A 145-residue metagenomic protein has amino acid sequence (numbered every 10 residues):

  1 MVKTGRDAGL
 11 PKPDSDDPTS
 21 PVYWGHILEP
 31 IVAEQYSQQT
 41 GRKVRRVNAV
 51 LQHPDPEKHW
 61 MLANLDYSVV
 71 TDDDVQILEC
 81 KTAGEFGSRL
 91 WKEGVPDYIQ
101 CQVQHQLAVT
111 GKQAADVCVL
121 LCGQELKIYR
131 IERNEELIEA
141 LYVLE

Functional and structural regions predicted by a protein language model:
M1-I27: Charged, glycine-rich intrinsically disordered N-terminal tails and low-complexity linkers that flank
V22, Q38-L65, V69-L144: Nucleic-acid nuclease catalytic cores
A33-Q35: Gly/Pro/Ser/Thr-rich low-complexity, intrinsically disordered segments predominantly at protein N-termini
